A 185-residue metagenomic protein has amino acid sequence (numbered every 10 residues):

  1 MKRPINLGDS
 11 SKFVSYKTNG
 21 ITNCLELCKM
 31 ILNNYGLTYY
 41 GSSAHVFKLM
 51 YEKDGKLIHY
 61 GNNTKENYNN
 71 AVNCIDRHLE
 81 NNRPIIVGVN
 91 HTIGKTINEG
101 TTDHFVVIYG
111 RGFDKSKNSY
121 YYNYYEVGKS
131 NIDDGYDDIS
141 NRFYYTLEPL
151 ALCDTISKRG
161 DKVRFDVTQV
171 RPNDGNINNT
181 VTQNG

Functional and structural regions predicted by a protein language model:
M1-L49, D114, N173, I177-N184: Active-site-adjacent structural segments surrounding the nucleophilic cysteine of cysteine proteases and isopeptidases
I5, N19, G41-S42, N63-E66 (+2 more regions): Short coil/turn linker and secondary-structure boundary residues
E26, V89, E126: Short beta-strand/turn micro-motifs composed of small residues that flank or help shape donor/cofactor-binding pockets
G36, E52-G55, N118, G160: Short, flexible coil/linker elements and helix-boundary hinge sites characteristic of intrinsically disordered
Y39-S42, V46-E66, F165-V167, G175: Generic structural motif
K53-G112: ...with weaker cross-activation on analogous glycine-rich loops/strands in unrelated enzymes
T92-G185: Active-site signature of cysteine proteases
